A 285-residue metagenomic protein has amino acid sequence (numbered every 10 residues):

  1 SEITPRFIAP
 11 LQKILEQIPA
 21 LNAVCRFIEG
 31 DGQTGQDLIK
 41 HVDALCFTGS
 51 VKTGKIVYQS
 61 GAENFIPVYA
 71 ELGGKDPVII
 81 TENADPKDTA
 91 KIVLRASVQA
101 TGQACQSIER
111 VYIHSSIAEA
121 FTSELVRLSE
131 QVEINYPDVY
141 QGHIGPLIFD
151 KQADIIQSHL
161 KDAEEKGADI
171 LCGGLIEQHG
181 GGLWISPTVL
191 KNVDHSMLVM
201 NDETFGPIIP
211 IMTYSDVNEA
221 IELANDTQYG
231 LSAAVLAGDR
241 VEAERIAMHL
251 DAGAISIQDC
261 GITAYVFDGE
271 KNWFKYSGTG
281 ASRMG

Functional and structural regions predicted by a protein language model:
S1-I18, F65: Conserved small-residue-rich beta-alpha loop and adjacent elements that most often cradle the phosphate/pyrophosphate
A9-P10, I39-K40, V57-S60, S123-E124 (+2 more regions): Short amphipathic alpha-helical segments
P19, D43-A44, K52-D194, L223 (+1 more regions): ALDH superfamily catalytic-core signature
R26-C46: A structured beta-alpha segment of the ubiquitous adenosine-cofactor-binding alpha/beta core
I28-D31, T48, A96, A237 (+1 more regions): Conserved residues at the C-terminal ends of beta-strands
D31-Q33, G74, S215-V217: Short helix-initiation/N-cap motifs at beta->coil->alpha
G35, G54-K55, A243: Short, well-ordered alpha-helical microsegments
I79, E177, W184-G285: Conserved C-terminal structural/oligomerization subdomain of aldehyde/semialdehyde dehydrogenase
